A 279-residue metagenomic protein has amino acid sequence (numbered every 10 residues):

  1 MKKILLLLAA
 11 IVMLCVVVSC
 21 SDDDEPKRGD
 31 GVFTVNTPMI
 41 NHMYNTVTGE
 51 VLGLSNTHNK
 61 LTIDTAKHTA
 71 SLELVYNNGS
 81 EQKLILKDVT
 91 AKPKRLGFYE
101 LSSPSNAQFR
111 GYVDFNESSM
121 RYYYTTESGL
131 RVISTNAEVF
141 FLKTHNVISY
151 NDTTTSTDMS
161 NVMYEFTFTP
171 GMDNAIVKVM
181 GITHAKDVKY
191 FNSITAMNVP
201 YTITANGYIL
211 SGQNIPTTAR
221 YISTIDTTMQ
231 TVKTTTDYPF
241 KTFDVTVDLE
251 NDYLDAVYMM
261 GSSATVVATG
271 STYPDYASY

Functional and structural regions predicted by a protein language model:
I4-L6, L14-I40, G129-F140, A256-Y279: Bacterial Sec-dependent N-terminal signal peptides
P26-S55, N136-N161: Tryptophan-anchored aromatic micro-motifs
P38-M43, V75-G79, E127, N146-S149 (+3 more regions): Hydrophobic lipid-interacting interfaces of membrane-associated proteins
E50-I85, D158-T195: N-terminal glycine/threonine-rich, aromatic-flanked beta-hairpin/loop signature
H58-D64, D88-K92, G111-F115, V162-T169 (+3 more regions): Extended lipid/amphipathic-ligand handling interfaces
S71-F115, A185-P239: Contiguous, well-ordered beta-strand patches that form the walls/edges of small beta-barrel/beta-sandwich domains
S118-L130, T246-S263: Short, exposed beta-strand-loop hairpins at the edges of beta-sheets in extracellular/periplasmic proteins
